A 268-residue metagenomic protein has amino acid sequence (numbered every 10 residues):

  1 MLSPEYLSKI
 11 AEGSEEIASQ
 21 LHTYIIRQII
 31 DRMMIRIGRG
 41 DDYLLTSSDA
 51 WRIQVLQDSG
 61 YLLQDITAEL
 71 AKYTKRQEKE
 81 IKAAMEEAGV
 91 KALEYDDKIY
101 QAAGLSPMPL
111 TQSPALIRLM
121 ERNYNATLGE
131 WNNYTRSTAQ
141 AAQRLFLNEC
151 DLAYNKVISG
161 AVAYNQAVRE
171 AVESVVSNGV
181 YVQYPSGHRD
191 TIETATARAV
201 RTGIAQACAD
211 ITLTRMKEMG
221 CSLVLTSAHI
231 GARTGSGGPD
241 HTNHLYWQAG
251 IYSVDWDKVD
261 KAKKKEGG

Functional and structural regions predicted by a protein language model:
M1-G267: Domain-core detector
